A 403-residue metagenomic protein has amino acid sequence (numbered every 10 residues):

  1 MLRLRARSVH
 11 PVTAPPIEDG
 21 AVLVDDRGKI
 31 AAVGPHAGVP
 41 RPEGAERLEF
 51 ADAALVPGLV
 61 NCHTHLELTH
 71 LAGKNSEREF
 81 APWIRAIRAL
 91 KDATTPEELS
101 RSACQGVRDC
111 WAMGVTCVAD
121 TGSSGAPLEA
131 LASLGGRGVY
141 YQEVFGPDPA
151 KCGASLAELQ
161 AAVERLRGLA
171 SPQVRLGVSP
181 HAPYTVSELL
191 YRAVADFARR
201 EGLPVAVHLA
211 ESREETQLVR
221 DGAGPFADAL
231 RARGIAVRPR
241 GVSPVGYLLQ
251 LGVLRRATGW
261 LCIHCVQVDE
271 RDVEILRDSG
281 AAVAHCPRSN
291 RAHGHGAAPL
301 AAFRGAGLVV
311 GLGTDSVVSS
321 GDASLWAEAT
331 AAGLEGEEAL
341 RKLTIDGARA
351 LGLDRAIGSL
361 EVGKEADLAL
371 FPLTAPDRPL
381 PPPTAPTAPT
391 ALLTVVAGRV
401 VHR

Functional and structural regions predicted by a protein language model:
M1-P42, R399: N-terminal metal-binding scaffold of metallo-dependent hydrolase/deaminase domains
L2-A6, P40-P82, C104, R108-A112: Replace "His-x-His-based motif
A54-L55, A72-G135, A157-S171: Alpha-helical scaffold segments that flank or form the walls of functional sites
H65, S123-S124, E143-P147, S179-P183 (+4 more regions): Active-site beta-loop-alpha junctions enriched in small/polar residues
H70-R101, G135, V139-P147, S212-A257 (+1 more regions): Active-site gating loops and adjacent loop-to-helix segments of metal-dependent hydrolytic enzymes
E129-A130, A157-A282, G294-V310, R355: Histidine/acidic residue-rich metal-binding segments in metalloenzymes
Q250-R256, G296-T374: His/Asp/Glu-enriched, well-ordered alpha-helical/loop segment that forms or immediately abuts the divalent-metal
R349, E365-R403: C-terminal cap of metal-dependent C-N hydrolases
